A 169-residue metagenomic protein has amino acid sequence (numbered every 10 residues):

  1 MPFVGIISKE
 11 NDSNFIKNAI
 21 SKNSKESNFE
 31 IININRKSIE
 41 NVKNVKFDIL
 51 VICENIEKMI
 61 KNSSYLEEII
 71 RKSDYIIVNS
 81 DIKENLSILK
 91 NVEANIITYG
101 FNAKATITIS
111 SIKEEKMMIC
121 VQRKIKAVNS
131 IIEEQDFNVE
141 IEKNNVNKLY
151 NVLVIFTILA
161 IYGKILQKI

Functional and structural regions predicted by a protein language model:
M1-I76, E84-V92: Phosphate-binding loop of NTP-binding sites
P2, F101-I169: Adenine nucleotide phosphate-binding catalytic loops in nucleotide-utilizing enzymes
S13, D81, K148-V152: Generic structural signal for well-ordered, non-membrane alpha-helical segments in soluble metabolic enzymes
E26, N95, I165: Residue-level detector of anion-binding/catalytic polar loops
S27-N28, E54, R71-Y75, T98-F101 (+2 more regions): Short, surface-exposed linear patches
I52, M59, L66-E67, I97-Y99 (+2 more regions): Broad hydrophobic/π-residue packing in well-ordered secondary structure
S80-I107: Replace "adjacent to P-loop NTPase cores in ATP/GTP-dependent enzymes" with "adjacent to NTP-binding cores
